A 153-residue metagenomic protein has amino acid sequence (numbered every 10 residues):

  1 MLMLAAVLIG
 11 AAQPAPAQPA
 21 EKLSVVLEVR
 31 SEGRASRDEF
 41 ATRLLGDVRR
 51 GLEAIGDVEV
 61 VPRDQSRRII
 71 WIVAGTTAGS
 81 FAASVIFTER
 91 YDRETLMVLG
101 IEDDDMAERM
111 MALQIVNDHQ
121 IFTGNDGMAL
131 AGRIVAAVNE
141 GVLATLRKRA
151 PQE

Functional and structural regions predicted by a protein language model:
M1-A11: Bacterial N-terminal signal peptides
I9-G10, P16, I86-F87, V116 (+1 more regions): Short intrinsically disordered, low-complexity segments
A11-G51, L143-E153: A structural "domain/chain start" motif
R30-R34, G75-T77, T88-R90, D104: Generic structural motif
E53-D64: A generic structural motif
P62-E89: Short, well-ordered secondary-structure micro-motifs within conserved domains or adaptor modules
A82, I86-A107, H119: Polybasic, proline/glycine-rich intrinsically disordered low-complexity segments
G100-E153: C-terminal/domain-edge helix-coil "capping" segments
